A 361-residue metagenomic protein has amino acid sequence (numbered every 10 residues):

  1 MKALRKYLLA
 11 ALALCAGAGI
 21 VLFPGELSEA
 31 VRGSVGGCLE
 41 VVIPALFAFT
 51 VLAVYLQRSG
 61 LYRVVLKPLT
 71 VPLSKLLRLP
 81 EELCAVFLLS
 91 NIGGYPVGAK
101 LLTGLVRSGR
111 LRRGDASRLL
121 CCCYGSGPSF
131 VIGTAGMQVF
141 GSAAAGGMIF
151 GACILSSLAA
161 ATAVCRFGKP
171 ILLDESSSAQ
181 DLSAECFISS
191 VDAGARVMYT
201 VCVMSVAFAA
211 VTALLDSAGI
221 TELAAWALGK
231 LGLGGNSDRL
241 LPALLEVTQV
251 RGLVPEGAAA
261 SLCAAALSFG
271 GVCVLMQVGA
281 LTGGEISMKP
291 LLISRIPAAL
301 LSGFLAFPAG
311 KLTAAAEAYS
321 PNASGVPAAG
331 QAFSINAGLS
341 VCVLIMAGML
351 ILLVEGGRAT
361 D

Functional and structural regions predicted by a protein language model:
A11-P24, V31-V41, F47-V51, Y55 (+2 more regions): Selected transmembrane alpha-helices and immediately adjacent juxtamembrane segments of polytopic inner-membrane
I20-A30, R58-Y62, G133-A135, A213-A225 (+4 more regions): Transmembrane helix-loop junctions in multi-pass membrane proteins
V41-T50, V54-S59, R63, N91 (+11 more regions): Transmembrane alpha-helical segments of multi-pass membrane transport proteins and ion-pumping complexes
T50, T103, L120-Y124, P128-A179 (+5 more regions): Alpha-helical transmembrane segments of multi-pass small-molecule/ion transporters
L61, V191-L267: Transmembrane helical segments that form the transport core of multi-pass membrane transport proteins
V71-L83, F87-N91, I171-C186, K230-G235: Juxtamembrane inter-helical linkers in multi-pass membrane proteins
L76-F140, R239-P255, S261-E285, L292-I296: Alpha-helical membrane segments and immediately flanking helix-loop junctions that form or couple to the substrate/ion
L111-R118, S129-F130, L158, A259-V354: C-terminal transmembrane helix pair
